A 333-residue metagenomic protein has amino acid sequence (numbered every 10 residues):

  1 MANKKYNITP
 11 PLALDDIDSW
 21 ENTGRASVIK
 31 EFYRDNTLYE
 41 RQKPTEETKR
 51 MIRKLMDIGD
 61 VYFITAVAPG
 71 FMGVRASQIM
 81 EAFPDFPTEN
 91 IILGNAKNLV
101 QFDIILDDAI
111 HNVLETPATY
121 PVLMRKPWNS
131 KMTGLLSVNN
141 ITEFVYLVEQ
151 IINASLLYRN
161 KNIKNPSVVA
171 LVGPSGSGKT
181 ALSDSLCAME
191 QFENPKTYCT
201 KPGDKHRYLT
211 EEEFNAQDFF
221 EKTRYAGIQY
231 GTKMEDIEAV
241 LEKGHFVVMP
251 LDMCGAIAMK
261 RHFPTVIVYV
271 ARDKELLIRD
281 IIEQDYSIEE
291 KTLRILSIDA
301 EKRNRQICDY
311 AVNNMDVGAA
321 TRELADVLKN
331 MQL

Functional and structural regions predicted by a protein language model:
M1-E31, N165-L171, K179-M189: Active-site neighborhood of HAD-like aspartate-dependent phosphohydrolases
N22-R41, C199-M249, M253-C254: ATP-dependent small-molecule kinase phosphotransfer cores that center on conserved nucleotide phosphate-binding segments
T23, E31-F63, P69-V74: Short, acidic loop-to-helix structural element flanking the phosphoryl-transfer center in phosphate-processing enzymes
I64-E115: Substrate-recognition "cap/lid" segment bordering the active-site pocket of phosphatases
I104-T142: Acidic, Mg2+-coordinating phosphoryl-transfer loop and its flanking beta/alpha structural elements, shared across
P174: P-loop (Walker A) phosphate-binding loop of NTP-binding proteins
V248-L251, R261-I282: Conserved phosphate-donor/acceptor-positioning beta-strand/loop module used by diverse small-molecule
Y286-L328: Small-molecule kinase domains that catalyze NTP-dependent phosphoryl transfer to phosphate-bearing small molecules
